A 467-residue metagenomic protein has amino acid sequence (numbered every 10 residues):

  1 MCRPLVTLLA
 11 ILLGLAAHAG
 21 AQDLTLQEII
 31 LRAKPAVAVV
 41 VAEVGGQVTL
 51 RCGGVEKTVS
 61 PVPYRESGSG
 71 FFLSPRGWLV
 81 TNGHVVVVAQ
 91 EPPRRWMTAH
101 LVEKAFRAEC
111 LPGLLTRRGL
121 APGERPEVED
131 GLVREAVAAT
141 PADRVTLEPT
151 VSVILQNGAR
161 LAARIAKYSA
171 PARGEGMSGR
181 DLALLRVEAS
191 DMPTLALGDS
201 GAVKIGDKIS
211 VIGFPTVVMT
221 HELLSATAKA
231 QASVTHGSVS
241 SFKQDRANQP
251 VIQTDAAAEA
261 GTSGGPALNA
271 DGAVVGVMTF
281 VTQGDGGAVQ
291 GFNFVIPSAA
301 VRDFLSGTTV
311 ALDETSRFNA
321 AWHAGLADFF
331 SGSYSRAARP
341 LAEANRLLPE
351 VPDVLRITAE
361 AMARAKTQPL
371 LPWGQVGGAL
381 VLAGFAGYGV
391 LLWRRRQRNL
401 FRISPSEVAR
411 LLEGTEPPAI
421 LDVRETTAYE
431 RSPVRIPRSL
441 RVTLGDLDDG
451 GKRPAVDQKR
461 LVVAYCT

Functional and structural regions predicted by a protein language model:
A21-N82, R180-A183, T194: N-terminal activation segment of mature serine protease catalytic domains
T25, R65, S152-S178, L195-P250 (+3 more regions): Flexible, gly/ser-rich surface segments that form the specificity/activation loops bordering the active-site cleft
F71-F72, A202-I205, A257-M278: Catalytic nucleophile loop of clan PA
S74-A170: Catalytic-histidine neighborhood of serine endopeptidases, predominantly the chymotrypsin-like S1/PA family
G83, V87, R94, N248 (+2 more regions): C-terminal subregion of chymotrypsin/trypsin-like serine protease catalytic domains
P352-G374: Short, aromatic-rich amphipathic segments at membrane interfaces that lie adjacent to a transmembrane helix or signal
P369-P433: Flexible, polar/low-complexity N-terminal or interdomain linker segments that lie immediately upstream of folded
G451-T467: Catalytic cysteine-centered active loop of the rhodanese-like fold, especially the PTP/DSP P-loop
